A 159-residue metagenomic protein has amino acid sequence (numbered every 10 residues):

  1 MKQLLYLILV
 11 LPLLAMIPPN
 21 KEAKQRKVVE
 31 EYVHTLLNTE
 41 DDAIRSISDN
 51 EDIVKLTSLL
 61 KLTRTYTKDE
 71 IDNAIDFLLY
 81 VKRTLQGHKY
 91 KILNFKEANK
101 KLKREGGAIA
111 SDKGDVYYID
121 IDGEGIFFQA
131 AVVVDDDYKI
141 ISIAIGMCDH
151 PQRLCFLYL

Functional and structural regions predicted by a protein language model:
M1-L14: Sec-dependent N-terminal signal peptides
L4, E30, H88, D115-V116 (+1 more regions): Intrinsically disordered, low-complexity segments enriched in small/polar residues
A15-N38: Short, low-complexity N-terminal intrinsically disordered segments enriched in polar/charged residues
L36-D120: Surface-exposed acidic loop/strand-edge motifs in secreted or periplasmic proteins that form small linear binding
N94-L159: Exposed beta-sheet edge and beta->alpha loop/turn motif
